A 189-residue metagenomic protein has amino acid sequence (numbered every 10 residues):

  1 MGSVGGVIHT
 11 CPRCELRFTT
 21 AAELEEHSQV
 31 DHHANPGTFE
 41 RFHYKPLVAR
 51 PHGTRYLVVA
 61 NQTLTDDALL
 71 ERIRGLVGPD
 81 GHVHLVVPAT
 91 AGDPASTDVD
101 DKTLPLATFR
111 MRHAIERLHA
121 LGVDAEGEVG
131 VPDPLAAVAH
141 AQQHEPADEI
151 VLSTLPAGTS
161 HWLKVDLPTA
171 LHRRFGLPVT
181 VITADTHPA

Functional and structural regions predicted by a protein language model:
I8: Residues immediately within or flanking Cys/His clusters that coordinate Zn2+ in small zinc-binding modules
C11-C14: Short cysteine-rich clusters marking metal-coordination/redox-active sites
L24: Alpha-helical recognition helix of canonical C2H2 zinc-finger domains, specifically the hydrophobic-histidine i/i+3
H27-S28: Position at the C-terminal end of the recognition helix in classical C2H2 zinc fingers
H32: C-terminal boundary of histidine-terminating zinc-finger modules
E40-R41, V48-D98, V181-A184: Small/aliphatic-rich secondary-structure junction motif
L121-E149: Structural beta-alpha unit
T154-A170: Glycine-rich, Arg-bearing micro-motifs that act as flexible, cationic patches
